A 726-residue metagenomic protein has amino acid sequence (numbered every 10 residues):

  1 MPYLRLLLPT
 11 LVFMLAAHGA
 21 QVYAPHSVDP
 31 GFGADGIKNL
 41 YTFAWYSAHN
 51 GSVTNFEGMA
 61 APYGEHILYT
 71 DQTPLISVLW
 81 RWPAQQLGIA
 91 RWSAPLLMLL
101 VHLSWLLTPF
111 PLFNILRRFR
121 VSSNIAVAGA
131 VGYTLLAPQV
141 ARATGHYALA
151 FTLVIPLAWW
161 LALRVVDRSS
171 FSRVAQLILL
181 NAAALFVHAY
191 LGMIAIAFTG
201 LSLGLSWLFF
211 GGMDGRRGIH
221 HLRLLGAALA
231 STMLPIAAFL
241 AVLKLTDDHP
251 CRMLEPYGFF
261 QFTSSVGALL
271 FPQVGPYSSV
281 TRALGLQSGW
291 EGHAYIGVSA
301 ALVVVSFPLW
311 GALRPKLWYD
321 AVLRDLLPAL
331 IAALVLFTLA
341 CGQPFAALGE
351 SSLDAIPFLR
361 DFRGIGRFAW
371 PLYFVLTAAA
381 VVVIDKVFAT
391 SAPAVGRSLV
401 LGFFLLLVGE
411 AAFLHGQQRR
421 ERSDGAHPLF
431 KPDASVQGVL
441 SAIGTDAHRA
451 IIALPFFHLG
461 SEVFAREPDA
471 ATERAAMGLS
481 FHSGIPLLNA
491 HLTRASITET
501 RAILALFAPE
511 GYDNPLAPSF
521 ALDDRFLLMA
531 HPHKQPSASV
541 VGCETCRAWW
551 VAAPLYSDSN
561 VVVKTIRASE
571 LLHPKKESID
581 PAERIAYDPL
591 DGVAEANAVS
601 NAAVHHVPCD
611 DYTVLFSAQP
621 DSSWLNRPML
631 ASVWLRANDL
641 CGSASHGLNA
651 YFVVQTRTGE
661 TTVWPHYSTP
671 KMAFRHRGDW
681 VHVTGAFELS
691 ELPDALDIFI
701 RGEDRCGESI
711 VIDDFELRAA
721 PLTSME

Functional and structural regions predicted by a protein language model:
M1-V22, R223-S231, K316-A332: Start-transfer (signal-anchor) and selected internal transmembrane alpha helices of multi-pass inner/ER membrane
F13-T108, L136-A150, L270-P276, P344-A346: Membrane-interface coil-to-helix junctions
G33, A237-G311, W370: Periplasmic/ER-lumenal interhelical loops and adjacent helix-loop junctions in multi-pass membrane proteins
H102, L106-I115, F119, N124-V166 (+3 more regions): Membrane-embedded helix bundles of polyisoprenyl
A141-L149, A283-S288, L317-V375, A426: Membrane-helix boundary/interfacial segments in multi-pass membrane proteins
L229-M233, A378, I384-H415: Signature aromatic-anchored transmembrane alpha helix within multi-pass, membrane-resident enzymes that catalyze glycan
E410-A603, C609-D610: Extracytoplasmic
P486, F616-H646, F652, V681-L689 (+1 more regions): Extra-cytoplasmic beta-strand recognition segments
